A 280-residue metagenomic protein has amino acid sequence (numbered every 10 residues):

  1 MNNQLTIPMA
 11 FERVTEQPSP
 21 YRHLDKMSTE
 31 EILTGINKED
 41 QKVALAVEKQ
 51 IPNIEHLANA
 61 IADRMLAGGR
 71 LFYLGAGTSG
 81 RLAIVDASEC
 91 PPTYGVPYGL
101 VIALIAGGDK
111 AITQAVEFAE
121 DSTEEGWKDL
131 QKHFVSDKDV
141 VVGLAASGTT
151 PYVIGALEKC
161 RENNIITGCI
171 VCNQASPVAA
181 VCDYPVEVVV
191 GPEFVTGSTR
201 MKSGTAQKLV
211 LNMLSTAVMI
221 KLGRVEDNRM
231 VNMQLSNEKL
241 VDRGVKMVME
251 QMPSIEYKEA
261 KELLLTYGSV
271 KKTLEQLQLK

Functional and structural regions predicted by a protein language model:
M1-A46: Cofactor-/ligand-binding subdomain signature composed of acidic, glycine-rich, tryptophan-containing flexible loops
E39-K49, A115, V140-G143: Short, basic, glycine/proline-bearing loop/turn elements
K49-R64: A short, well-structured juxtamembrane/interface segment
I51, E55, V181, Y257-L265: Short, well-structured alpha-helical segments
L71-L209, V218-L222: Glycine-rich phosphate-binding loops that contact phosphosugars or nucleotide phosphates
V218-K280: Short, amphipathic alpha-helical interaction segments embedded in low-complexity terminal/linker regions of eukaryotic
